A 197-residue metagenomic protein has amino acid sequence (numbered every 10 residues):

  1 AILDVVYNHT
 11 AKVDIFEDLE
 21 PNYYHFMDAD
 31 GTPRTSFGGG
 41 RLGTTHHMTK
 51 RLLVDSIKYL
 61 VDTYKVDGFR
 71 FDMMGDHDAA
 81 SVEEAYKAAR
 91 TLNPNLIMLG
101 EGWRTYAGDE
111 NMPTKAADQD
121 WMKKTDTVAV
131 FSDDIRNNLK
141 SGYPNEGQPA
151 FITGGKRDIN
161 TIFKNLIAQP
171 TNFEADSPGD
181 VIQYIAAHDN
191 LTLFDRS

Functional and structural regions predicted by a protein language model:
A1-Y64, V82-N93, I97: Substrate-binding/active-site clefts of carbohydrate-active enzymes
V5-V6, M74, E101-W103, A186-H188: Active-site-proximal beta-strand/loop segments in catalytic clefts of secreted hydrolases
H9, H77, Y106, T192-F194: Hydrophobic positions within alpha-helical membrane elements
K12-D18, D109-N111, F194-S197: Short, solvent-exposed loop/turn and secondary-structure capping segments
A29, H47, K156-R157, T171 (+2 more regions): Short capping/connector residues at structural and topological boundaries
K65, M73-D176, V181: Active-site-proximal helices and loops of the catalytic beta/alpha 8
P178-S197: Loop/helix patches that line or flank the sugar-binding groove of alpha-linked glycan CAZymes
